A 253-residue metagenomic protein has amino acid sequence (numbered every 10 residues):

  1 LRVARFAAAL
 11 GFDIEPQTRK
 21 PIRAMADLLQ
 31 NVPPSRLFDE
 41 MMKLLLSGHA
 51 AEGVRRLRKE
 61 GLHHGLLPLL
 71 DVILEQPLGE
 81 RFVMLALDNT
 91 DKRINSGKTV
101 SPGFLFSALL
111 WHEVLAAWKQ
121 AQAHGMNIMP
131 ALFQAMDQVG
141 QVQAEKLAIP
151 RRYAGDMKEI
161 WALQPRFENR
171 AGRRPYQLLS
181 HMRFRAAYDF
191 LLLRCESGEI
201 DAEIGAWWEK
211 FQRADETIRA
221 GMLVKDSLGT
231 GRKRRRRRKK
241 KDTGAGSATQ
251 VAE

Functional and structural regions predicted by a protein language model:
R2, L10-M222: Conserved, hydrophobic alpha-helical core segments of structured domains
D226-A248: Arginine-glycine-rich low-complexity intrinsically disordered regions
T249-E253: An Arg/Gly/Pro-rich, mixed-charge low-complexity signature of eukaryotic nuclear and RNA granule-associated proteins
